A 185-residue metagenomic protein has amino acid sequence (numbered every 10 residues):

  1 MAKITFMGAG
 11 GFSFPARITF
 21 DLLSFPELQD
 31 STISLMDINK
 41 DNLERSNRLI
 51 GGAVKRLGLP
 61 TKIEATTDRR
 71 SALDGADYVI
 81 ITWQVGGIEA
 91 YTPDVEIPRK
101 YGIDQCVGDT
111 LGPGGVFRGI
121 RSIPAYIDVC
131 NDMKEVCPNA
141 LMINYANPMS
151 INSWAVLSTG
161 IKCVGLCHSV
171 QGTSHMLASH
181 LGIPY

Functional and structural regions predicted by a protein language model:
A2-Q29: N-terminal Rossmann-like dinucleotide-binding module
K3, T32, K62, L141 (+1 more regions): Residues at the starts of beta-strands that form the adenosine-phosphate
M7, M36, L166: The conserved SAM/SAH-binding core of class I Rossmann-like methyltransferase domains, concentrating on the hydrophobic
F14, E89, S153: Glycine/Thr-rich phosphate-binding loops of Rossmann-like dinucleotide-binding domains
P26-L28, A53-P60, L181: Short helix-capping segments at alpha-helix termini
E27-A53: NAD(P)-binding Rossmann-fold cofactor-contacting core
M36-N42, L57-N139: Rossmann-like NAD(P)-binding element
I127-K134, P138-Y185: Rossmann-like dinucleotide-binding core of oxidoreductases
